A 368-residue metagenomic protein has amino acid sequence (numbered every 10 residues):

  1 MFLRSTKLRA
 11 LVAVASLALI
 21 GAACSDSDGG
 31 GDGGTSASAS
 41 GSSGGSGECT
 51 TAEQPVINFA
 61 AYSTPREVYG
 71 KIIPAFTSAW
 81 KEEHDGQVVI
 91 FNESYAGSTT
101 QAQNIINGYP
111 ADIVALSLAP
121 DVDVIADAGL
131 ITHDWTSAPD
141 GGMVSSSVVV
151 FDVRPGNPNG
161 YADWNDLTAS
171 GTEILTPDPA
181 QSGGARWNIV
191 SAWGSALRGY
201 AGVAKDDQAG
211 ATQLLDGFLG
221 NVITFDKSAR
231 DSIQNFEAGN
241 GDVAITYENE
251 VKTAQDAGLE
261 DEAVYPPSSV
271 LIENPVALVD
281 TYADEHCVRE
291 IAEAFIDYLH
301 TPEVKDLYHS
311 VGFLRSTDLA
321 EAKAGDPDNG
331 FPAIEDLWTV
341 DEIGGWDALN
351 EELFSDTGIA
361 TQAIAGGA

Functional and structural regions predicted by a protein language model:
F2-L3, R9, D26-D32, A283-A368: Extracellular/periplasmic juxtamembrane helices and adjacent flexible linkers that interface with membrane partners
K7-S16: Sec-dependent N-terminal signal peptides
L19-A23: C-terminal motif of bacterial Sec signal peptides marking the signal peptidase cleavage site
C24-D28, T35-A128, A138, Y247: Early extracytoplasmic/lumenal segment of secretory-pathway proteins
N58-A61, N92-S94, I113-S117, M143 (+4 more regions): Structural recognition of the beta-strand scaffold that forms the well-ordered cores of secreted hydrolase catalytic
A126-R198: A conserved helix-loop-strand patch within extracytoplasmic ligand-binding domains of the periplasmic binding
D134-V144, Q255-V270: Short beta-strand->loop
Y200-P267, P275: Ligand-binding pocket segment of bilobal, Venus flytrap-like solute-binding proteins
